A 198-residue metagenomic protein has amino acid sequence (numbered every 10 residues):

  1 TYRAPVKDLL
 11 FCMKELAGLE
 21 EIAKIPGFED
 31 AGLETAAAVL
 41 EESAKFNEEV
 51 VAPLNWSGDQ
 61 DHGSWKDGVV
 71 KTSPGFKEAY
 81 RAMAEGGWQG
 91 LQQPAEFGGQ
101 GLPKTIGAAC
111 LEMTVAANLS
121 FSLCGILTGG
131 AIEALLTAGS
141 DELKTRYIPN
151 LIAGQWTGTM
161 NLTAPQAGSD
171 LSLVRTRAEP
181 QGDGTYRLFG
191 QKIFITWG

Functional and structural regions predicted by a protein language model:
T1-L123, E142, R146: Amphipathic, small/basic residue-rich leader segments at the start of a protein or domain
G18-L19, A116, E133-D141, A153 (+1 more regions): Short, well-ordered loop/turn and helix-capping segments at boundaries between secondary-structure elements and domains
S64, T128-A131, A153, A164-Q166: A glycine-rich phosphate-binding loop feature that marks nucleotide/adenosyl-phosphate handling sites
K66-G75, T137, G154-T159: Short, mixed-charge aromatic SLiMs
Q92, Q100, E142-G198: Glycine-rich, Trp-frequent "lid" loop and neighboring beta-strands that shape and gate the flavin cofactor pocket
L123-D141, G168: N-terminal glycine-rich flavin-associated loop
